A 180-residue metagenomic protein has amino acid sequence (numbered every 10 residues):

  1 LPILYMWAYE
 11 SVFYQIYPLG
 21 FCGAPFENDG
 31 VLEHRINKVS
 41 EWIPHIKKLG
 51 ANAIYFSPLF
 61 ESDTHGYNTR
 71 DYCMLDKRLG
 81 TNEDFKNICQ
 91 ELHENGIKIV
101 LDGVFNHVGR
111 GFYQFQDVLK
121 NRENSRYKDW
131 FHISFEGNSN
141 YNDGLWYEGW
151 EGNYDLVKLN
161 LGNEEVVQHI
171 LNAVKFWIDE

Functional and structural regions predicted by a protein language model:
W7-S11, Y17-N52, L59-E180: Substrate-binding/active-site clefts of carbohydrate-active enzymes
